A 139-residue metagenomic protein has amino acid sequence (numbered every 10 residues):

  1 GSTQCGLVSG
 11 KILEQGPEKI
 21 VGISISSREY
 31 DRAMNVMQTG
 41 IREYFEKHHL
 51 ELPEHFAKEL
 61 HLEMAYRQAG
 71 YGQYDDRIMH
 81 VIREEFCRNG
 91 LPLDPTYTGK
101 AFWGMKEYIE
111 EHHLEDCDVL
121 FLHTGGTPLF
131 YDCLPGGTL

Functional and structural regions predicted by a protein language model:
G1-L60, H123-L139: Glycine-rich phosphate/pyrophosphate-binding loop at beta-loop-alpha junctions
F56-D116: Active-site-adjacent helical/loop segments in soluble small-molecule enzymes
T96-T98, L122-G125: Short, loop-centered acidic/histidine patches that primarily coordinate divalent metals
D118-L120: Conserved beta-strand elements of the Class I
